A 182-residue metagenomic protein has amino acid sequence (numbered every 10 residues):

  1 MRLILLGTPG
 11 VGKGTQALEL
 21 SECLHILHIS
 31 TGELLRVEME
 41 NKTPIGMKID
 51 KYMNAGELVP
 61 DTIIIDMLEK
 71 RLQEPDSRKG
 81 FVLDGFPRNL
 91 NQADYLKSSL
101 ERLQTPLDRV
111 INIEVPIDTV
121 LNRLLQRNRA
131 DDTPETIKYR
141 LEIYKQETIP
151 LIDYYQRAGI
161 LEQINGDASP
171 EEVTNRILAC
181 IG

Functional and structural regions predicted by a protein language model:
M1-G182: Glycine-rich phosphate-binding loop of ATP-dependent small-molecule kinases
